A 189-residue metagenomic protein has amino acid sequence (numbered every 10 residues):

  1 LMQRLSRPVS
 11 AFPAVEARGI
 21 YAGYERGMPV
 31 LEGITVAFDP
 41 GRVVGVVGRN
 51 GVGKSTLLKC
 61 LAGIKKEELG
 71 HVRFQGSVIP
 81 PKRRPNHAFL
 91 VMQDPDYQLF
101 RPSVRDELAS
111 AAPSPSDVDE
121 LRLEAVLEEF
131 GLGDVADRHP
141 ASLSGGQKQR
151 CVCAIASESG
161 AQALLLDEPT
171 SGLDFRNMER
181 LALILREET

Functional and structural regions predicted by a protein language model:
F12-A17, Y21-G33, P40, P80: A short, flexible loop at the N-terminus of ABC-type nucleotide-binding domains that lies
V47-R49: The feature captures the beta-strand-to-loop junction immediately N-terminal to the Walker
A62: Helix-to-loop junction immediately C-terminal to a conserved catalytic motif
G70-A88: Conserved ABC transporter NBD signature motif
V118-V135, A154-S157: Conserved ABC ATPase "signature" region
H139-L143, Q147: Conserved ABC ATPase signature
E158-Q162: A short, proline-enriched helix->beta-strand linker immediately N-terminal to the Walker B motif in ABC-type P-loop
L164-E168: Catalytic Walker B motif of ABC-type/P-loop ATPase nucleotide-binding domains
